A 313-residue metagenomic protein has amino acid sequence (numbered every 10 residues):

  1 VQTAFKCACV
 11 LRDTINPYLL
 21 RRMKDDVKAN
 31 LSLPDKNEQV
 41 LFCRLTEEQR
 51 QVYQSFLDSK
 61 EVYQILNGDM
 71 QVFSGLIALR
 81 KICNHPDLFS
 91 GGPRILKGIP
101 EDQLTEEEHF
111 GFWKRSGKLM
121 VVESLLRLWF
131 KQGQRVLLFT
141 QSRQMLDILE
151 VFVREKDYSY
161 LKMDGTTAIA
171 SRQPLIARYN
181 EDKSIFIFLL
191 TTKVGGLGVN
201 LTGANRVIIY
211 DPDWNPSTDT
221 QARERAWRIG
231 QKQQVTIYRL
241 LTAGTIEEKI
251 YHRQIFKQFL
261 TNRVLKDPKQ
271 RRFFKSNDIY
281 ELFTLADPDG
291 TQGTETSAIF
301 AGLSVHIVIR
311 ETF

Functional and structural regions predicted by a protein language model:
V1-G91, I246, Q254, D267-N277 (+1 more regions): Inter-lobe coupling linker of SF2 helicases/translocases
T3-K6, R50, W214-R223, W227-H306: A conserved SF2-helicase RecA2
K6-V10, E48, M70-S74, G117 (+8 more regions): Charged, alpha-helix-enriched surfaces in structured cytosolic catalytic cores of large nucleotide-utilizing machines
M23-S32, V52-S55, I65-L66, L88-G92 (+13 more regions): Intrinsically disordered, low-complexity regions enriched in proline, serine, glycine and charged residues
V27-Q49, L57, N67-I187, K193-V194: Conserved Helicase C-terminal RecA-like lobe
I99, E107, I307, E311-F313: Eukaryotic compositionally biased, intrinsically disordered low-complexity regulatory regions enriched in Ser/Thr/Pro
D157-K249: Conserved RecA-like P-loop NTPase helicase motor core
